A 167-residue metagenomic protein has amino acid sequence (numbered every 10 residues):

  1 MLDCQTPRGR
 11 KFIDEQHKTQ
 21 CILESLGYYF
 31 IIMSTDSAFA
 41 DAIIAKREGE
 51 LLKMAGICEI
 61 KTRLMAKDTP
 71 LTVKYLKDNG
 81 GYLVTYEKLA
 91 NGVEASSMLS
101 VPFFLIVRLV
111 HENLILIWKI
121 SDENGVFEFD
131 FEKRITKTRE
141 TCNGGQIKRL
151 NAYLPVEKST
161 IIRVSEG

Functional and structural regions predicted by a protein language model:
M1-D36: Acidic-basic catalytic patches of nuclease active cores, encompassing PD-(D/E)XK and other metal-cofactor nuclease
T19, L23, A42-I44, E50-L71: Conserved catalytic cores of phosphodiester-cleaving nucleases, focusing on short active-site segments
S25-Y28, L51, S100-V101, R108-G167: Non-catalytic C-terminal interaction segments of nucleic acid-processing enzymes
I32, I57-E59, F104-V107: A structural signal for short, well-ordered beta-strand segments and their strand-loop junctions that often border
D36-A40, H111-L114: Short acidic/glycine-enriched loop/turn segments that link adjacent beta-strands
S37-F39, K53-I57, M98-S100: Short connector loops at helix/strand junctions that flank enzyme active sites, especially segments positioning acidic
A42-K46, I117-I120: Short beta-strand element of the conserved SAM-dependent methyltransferase core
P70-R108, I115-I117: Short, charged, amphipathic alpha-helix that recurs within catalytic cores of restriction-modification and other
